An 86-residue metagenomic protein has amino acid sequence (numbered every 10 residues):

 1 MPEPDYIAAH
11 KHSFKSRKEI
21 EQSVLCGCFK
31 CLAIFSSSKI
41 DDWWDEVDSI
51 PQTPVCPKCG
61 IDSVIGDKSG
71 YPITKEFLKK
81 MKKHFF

Functional and structural regions predicted by a protein language model:
E3-E21: N-terminal first-folded block
S23-C28, I50-T53: Residues immediately within or flanking Cys/His clusters that coordinate Zn2+ in small zinc-binding modules
C28-C31, C56-C59: Short cysteine-rich clusters marking metal-coordination/redox-active sites
F29-S37, D45-D48: RING/U-box catalytic core of ubiquitin/SUMO E3 ligases
S37-D41, I65-G66: Short, non-ligating residues that shape and space the ligands of small metal-coordination modules and catalytic
D41-T53, G70-I73: Short linker/helix segments within small regulatory modules
G60-T74: Short metal-binding segments enriched for Cys and/or His
G70-H84: C-terminal structural segments of small proteins and small subunits
